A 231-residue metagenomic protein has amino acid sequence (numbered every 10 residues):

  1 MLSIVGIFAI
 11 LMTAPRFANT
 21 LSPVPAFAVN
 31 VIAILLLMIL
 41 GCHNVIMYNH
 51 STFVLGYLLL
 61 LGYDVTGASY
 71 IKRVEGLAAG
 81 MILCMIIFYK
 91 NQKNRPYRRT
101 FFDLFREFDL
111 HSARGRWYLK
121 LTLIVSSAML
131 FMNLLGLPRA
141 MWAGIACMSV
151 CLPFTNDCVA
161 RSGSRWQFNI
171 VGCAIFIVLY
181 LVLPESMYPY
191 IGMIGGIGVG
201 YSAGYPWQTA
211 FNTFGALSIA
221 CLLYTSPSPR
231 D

Functional and structural regions predicted by a protein language model:
M1, I39-H50, D157-S164, G200-T209: Membrane-helix interface "capping/anchor" motifs
S3, I7-L11, V29, A33 (+14 more regions): Alpha-helical transmembrane segments in multi-pass membrane proteins
R16-V29, P138-W142, E185-M187: Structural signature of hydrophobic alpha-helical transmembrane segments
T20-Q92, F102-R106: Membrane-interface helix-loop-helix junctions at boundaries between adjacent transmembrane segments
S51-L59, C147, I191-G196, N212-L217: Central hydrophobic cores of alpha-helical transmembrane segments in multi-pass integral membrane proteins
R106-S126: Membrane-water interface at loop-to-transmembrane-helix junctions
S126-L179: Transmembrane helical segments that form the transport core of multi-pass membrane transport proteins
Y224-D231: Conserved small/polar residues in nucleotide/adenosyl-binding loops
